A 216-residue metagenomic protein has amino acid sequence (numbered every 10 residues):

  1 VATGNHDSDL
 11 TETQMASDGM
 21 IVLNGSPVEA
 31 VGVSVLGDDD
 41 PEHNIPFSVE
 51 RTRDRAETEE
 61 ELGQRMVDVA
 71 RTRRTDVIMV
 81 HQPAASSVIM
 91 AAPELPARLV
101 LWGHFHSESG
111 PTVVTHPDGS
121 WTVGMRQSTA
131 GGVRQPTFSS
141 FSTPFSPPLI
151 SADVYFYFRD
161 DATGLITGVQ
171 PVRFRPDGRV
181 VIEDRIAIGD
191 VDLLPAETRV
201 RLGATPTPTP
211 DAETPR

Functional and structural regions predicted by a protein language model:
V1-A2, D7-S8, E12-M20, V77 (+2 more regions): Conserved beta-sheet core of the metallophosphoesterase superfamily
D7-L95: Conserved catalytic scaffold of divalent metal-dependent phosphoesterases
T52-R53, T58, V191-L193, T198-L202: Acidic/His-rich catalytic or pseudo-catalytic neighborhoods that scaffold and/or coordinate enzyme active centers
T205-R216: Ser/Thr-rich, Proline-interspersed low-complexity disordered segments
